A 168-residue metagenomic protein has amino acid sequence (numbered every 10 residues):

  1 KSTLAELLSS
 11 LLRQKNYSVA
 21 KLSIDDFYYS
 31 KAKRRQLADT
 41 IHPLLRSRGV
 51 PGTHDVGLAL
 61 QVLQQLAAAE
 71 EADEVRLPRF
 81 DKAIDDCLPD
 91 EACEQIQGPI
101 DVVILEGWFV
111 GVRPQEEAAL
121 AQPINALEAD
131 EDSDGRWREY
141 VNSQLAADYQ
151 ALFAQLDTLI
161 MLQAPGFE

Functional and structural regions predicted by a protein language model:
T3-L4, L8: Hydrophobic positions on the alpha1 helix immediately C-terminal to the Walker A/P-loop
S10-A20: Post-Walker A helix-loop "phosphate-sensing" segment adjacent to the P-loop in P-loop NTPases
Y17, G98-P99, A154: Structured loop/turn residues at beta-strand edges in well-structured enzyme cores
A20-S23, F27-D85: Conserved nucleotide-sensing/catalytic segment adjacent to the nucleotide-binding pocket in NTP-handling enzymes
L22-D25, L105, L162: Active-site flanking residues adjacent to catalytic metal/cofactor-binding acidic residues
K82-P89, E139-L145: Short gly/ser/thr-rich secondary-structure transition/capping motifs
L88-W108: Charge-patterned, long linear interaction tracts outside catalytic cores
V102, F109-E168: Conserved NTP phosphate-binding and transfer environment spanning the P-loop NTPase/kinase superfamily
